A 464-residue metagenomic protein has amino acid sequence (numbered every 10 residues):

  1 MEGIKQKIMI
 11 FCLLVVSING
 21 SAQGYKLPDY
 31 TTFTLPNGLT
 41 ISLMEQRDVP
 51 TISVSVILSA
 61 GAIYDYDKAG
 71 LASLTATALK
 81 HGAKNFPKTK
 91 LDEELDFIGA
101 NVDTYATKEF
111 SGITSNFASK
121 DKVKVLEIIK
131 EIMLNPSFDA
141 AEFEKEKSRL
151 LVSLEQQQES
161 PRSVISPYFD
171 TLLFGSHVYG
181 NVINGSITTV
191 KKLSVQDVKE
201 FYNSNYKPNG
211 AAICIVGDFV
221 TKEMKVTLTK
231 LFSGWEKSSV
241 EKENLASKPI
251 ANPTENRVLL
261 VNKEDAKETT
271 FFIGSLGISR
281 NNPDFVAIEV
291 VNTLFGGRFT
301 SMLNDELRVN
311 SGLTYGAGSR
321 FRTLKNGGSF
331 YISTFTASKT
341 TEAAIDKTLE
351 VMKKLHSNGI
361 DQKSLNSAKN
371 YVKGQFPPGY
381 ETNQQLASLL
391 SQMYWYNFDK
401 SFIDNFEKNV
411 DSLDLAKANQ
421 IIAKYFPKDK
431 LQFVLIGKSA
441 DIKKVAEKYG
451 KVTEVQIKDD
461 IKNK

Functional and structural regions predicted by a protein language model:
M1-M9: Bacterial N-terminal signal peptides that target proteins for export
S17-N19: N-terminal signal peptide c-region/cleavage motif recognized by signal peptidases
S21-Y64, K84-D121, Q156-G210, G234-N282 (+4 more regions): Non-catalytic beta-strand/loop surface segments
A69-F86: Active-site SXXK
D92-D96, S137-E155, V220, S239-T254 (+5 more regions): Acidic/histidine-enriched alpha-helical segments
T334, H356, G379, L389 (+2 more regions): C-terminal soluble interaction/assembly domains
